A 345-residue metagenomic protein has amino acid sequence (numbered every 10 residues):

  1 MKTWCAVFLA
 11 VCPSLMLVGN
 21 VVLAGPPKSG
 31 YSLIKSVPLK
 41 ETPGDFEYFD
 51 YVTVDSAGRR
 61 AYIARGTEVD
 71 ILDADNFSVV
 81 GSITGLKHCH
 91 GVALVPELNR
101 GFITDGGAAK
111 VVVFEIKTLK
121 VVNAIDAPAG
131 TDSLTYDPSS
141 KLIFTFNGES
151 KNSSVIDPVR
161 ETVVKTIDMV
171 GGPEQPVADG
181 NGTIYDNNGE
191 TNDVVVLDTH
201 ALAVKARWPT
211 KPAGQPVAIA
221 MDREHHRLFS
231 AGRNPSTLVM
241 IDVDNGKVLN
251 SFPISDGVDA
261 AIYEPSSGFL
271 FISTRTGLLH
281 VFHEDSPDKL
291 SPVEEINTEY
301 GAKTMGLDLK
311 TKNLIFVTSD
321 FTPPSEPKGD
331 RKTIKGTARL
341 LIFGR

Functional and structural regions predicted by a protein language model:
M1-C12: Bacterial N-terminal signal peptides that target proteins for export
A10, N20-R345: Predominantly soluble domains enriched in secretory-pathway, periplasmic, or organellar proteins
